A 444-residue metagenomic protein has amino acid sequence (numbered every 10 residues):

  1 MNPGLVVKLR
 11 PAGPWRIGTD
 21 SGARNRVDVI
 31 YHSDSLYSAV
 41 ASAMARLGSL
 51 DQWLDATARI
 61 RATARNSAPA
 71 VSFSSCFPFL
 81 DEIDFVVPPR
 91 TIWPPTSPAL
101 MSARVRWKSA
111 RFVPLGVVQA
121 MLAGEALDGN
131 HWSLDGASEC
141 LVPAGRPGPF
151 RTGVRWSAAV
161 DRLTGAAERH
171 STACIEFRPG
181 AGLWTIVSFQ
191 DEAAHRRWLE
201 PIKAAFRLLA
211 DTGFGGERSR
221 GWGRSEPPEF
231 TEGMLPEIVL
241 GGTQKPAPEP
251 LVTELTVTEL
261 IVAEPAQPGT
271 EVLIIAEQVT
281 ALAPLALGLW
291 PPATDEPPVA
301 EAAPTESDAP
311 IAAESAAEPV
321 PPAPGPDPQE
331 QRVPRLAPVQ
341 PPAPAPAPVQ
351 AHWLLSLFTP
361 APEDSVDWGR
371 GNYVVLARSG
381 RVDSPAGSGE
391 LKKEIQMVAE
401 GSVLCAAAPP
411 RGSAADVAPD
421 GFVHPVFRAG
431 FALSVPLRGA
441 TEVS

Functional and structural regions predicted by a protein language model:
M1-S444: Conserved active-site/ligand-binding neighborhood in enzyme cores
